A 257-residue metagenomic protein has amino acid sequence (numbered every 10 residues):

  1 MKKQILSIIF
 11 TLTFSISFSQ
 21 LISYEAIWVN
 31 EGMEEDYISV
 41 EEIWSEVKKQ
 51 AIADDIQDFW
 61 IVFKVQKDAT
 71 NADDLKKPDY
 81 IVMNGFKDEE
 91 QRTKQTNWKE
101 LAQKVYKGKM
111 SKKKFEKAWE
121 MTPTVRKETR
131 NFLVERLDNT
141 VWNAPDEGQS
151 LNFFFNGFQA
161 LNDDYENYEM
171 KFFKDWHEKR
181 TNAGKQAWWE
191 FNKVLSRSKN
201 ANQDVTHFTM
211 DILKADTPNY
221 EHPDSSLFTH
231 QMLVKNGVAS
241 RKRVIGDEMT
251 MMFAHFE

Functional and structural regions predicted by a protein language model:
M1-I22: Bacterial Sec-dependent N-terminal signal peptides
S19-Y106, M110, K114-E257: Short S/T/G/P-rich N-terminal loop/turn motif that feeds into the first structured element of a domain
